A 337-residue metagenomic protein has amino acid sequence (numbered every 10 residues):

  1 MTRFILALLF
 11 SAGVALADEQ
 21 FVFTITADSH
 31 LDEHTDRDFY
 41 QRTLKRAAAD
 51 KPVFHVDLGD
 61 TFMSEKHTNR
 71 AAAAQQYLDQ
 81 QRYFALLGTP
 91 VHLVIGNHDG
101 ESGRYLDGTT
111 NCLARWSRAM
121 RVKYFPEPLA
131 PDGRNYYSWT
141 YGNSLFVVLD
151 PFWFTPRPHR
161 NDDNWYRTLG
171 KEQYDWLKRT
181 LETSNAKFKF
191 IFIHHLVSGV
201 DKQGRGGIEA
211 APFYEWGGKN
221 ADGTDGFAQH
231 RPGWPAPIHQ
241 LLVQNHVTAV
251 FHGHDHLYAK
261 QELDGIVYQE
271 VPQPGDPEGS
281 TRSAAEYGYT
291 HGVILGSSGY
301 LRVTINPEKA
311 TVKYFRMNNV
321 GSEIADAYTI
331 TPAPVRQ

Functional and structural regions predicted by a protein language model:
F4-G13: Sec-dependent N-terminal signal peptides
A17-A71: N-terminal active-site segment of His-dependent metallophosphoesterases
D28, G59-D60, G96-N97, L149 (+2 more regions): Active-site glycine-centered loops adjacent to acidic/histidine catalytic or metal-binding residues that shape
L58, F62, S184-R205: Short acidic, glycine-rich surface-loop motifs adjacent to enzyme active sites
H67-N185, Q203-Q229, P237, L241-A249 (+2 more regions): Extended active-site neighborhood of metal-dependent phosphoesterases/phosphodiesterases
I191-S198, V250-Y258: Histidine-centered catalytic micro-motifs
G292-Q337: A short C-terminal boundary segment appended to hydrolase-like catalytic domains
